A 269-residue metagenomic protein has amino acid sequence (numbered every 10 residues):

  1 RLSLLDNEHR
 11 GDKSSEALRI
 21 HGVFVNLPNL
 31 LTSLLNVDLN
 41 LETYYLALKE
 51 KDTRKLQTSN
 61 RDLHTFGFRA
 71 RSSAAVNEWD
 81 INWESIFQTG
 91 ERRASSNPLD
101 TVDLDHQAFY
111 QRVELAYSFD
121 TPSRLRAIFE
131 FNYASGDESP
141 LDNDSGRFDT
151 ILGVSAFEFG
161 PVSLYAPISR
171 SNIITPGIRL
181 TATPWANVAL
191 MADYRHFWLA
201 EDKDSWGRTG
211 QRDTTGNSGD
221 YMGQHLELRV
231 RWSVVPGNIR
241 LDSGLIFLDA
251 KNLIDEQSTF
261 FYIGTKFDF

Functional and structural regions predicted by a protein language model:
R1-L141, T183, H196-W198, K203 (+4 more regions): Signature for the C-terminal beta-barrel architecture of outer-membrane proteins
F119, F247-D249, F269: Structural signature of transmembrane alpha-helix termini at the membrane-water interface
P140-N172: Flexible glycine-rich, low-complexity coil/linker segments exposed to the extracellular/periplasmic environment
G146-G153, Y194-A200, G207-R212, I246-F247: Active/binding-pocket-proximal capping segment
L164-S205, Y221-M222, Y262: Exposed, low-structure sequence patches enriched in small/polar residues
I178-T181, M191, G223-V234, N238-L245 (+1 more regions): Conserved C-terminal beta-signal and adjacent last beta-strands/turns of outer-membrane beta-barrel proteins
L228, Q257-F269: Outer-membrane beta-barrel "beta-signal"
